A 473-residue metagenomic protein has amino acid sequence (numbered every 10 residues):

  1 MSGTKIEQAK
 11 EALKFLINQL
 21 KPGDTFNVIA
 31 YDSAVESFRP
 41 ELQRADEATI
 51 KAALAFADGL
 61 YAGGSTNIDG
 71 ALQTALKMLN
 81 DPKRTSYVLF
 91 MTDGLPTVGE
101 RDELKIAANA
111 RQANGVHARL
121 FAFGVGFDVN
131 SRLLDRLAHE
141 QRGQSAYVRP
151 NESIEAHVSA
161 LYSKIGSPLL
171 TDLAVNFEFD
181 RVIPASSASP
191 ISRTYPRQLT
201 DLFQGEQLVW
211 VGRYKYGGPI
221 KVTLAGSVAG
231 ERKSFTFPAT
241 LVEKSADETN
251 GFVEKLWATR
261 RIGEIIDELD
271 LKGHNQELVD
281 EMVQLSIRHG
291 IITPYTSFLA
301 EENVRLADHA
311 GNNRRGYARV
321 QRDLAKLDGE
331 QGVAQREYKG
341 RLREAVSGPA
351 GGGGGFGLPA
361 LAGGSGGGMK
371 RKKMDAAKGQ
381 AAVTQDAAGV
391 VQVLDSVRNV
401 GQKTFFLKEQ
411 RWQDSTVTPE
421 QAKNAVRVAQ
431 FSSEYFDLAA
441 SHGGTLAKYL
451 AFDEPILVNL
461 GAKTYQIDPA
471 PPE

Functional and structural regions predicted by a protein language model:
M1-T4, Q8-D24, I29-F123, F127 (+1 more regions): Short, charged loop segments at secondary-structure junctions
E36-P40, H157, R305-L306: Short Asp/Glu-rich motifs
G70, T74, A156, E281-L285: Amphipathic alpha-helical interaction segments
L104-I106, H117-A122, D135-R136, Q144 (+4 more regions): Pro/Ser/Thr/Gly-rich intrinsically disordered low-complexity regions
V129-N130, L278: Residue-level preference for nonpolar/small residues embedded in alpha-helices
S131, A146-N151, E155: Amphipathic alpha-helical substructures
N151-G166: Two-component system phosphotransfer/interaction surface
